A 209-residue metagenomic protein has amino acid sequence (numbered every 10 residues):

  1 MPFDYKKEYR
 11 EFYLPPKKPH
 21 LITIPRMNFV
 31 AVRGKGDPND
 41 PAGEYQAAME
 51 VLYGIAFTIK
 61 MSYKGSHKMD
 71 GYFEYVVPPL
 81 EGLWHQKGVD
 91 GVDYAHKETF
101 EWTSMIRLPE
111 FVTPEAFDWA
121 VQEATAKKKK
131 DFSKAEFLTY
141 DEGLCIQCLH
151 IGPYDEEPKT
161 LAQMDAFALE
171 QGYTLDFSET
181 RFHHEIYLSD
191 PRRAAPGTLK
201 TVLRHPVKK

Functional and structural regions predicted by a protein language model:
M1-K209: A solvent-exposed interaction/effector surface
